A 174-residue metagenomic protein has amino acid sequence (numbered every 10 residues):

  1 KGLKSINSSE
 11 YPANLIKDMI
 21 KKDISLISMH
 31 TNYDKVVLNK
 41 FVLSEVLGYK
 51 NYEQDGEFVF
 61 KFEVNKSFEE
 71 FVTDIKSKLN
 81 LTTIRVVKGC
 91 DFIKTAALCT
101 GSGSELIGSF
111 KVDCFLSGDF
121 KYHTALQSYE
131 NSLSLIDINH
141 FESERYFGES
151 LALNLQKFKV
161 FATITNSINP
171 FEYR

Functional and structural regions predicted by a protein language model:
K1-R174: Active-site catalytic microenvironments in core metabolic enzymes, especially phosphate/sugar-handling
